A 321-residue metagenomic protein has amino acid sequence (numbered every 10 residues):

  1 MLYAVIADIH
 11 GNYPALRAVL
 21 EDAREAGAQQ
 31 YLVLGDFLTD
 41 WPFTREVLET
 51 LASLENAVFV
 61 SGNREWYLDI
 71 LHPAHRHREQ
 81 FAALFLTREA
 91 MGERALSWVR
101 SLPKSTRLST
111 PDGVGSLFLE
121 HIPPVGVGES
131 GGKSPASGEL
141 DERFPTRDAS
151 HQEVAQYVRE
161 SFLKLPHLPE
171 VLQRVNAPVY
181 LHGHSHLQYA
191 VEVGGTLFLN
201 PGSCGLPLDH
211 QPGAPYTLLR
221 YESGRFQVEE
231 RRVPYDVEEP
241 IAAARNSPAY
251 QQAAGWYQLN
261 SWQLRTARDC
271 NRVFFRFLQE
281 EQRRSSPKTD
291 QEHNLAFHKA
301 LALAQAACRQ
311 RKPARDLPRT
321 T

Functional and structural regions predicted by a protein language model:
L2-H10, V114-V125, F198-G202: Active-site-proximal beta-strand elements of phosphoester/diester hydrolases
L2-W98: Core catalytic region of metal-dependent phosphoesterases/phosphodiesterases, especially metallo-beta-lactamase-like
A7-I9, G35-F37, N63-W66, I122-P124 (+3 more regions): Active-site metal-binding loops of divalent metal-dependent hydrolases
A23-A28, T110-G113, R174-N176, L218 (+1 more regions): Glycine-rich phosphate-binding loop signature in dinucleotide/nucleotide-binding domains
L54-L108, V114-S116, E139, P145-R147 (+2 more regions): Active-site neighborhood of divalent metal-dependent phosphoester bond hydrolases
H121-F162, R268, S286-Q291: Active-site-proximal loop/helix segment associated with metal-binding centers of metalloenzymes
T146-R220: A contiguous binding-surface segment within folded domains or other stable secondary-structure elements
E192-T321: Acidic, His/Gly-rich catalytic cores of divalent-metal-dependent hydrolytic chemistry
